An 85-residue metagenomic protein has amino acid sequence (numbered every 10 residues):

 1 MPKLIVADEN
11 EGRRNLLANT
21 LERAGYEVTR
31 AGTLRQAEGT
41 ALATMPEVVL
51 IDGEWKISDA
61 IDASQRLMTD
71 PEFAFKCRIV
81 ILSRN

Functional and structural regions predicted by a protein language model:
M1, R13-L17, M45-L50: Accessory recognition modules or surfaces
A7-D8, S83: Conserved acidic carboxylate
E11-T29: Two-component/phosphorelay signaling modules centered on CheY-like receiver
G32-V48: Acidic, metal-coordinating helix/loop segments flanking the phosphotransfer/catalytic sites of two-component signaling
M45-E47, E72-I79: His-Asp phosphorelay/catalytic-motif detector in bacterial-type signaling
L50-M68, F75, R84: Conserved phosphotransfer microenvironments
